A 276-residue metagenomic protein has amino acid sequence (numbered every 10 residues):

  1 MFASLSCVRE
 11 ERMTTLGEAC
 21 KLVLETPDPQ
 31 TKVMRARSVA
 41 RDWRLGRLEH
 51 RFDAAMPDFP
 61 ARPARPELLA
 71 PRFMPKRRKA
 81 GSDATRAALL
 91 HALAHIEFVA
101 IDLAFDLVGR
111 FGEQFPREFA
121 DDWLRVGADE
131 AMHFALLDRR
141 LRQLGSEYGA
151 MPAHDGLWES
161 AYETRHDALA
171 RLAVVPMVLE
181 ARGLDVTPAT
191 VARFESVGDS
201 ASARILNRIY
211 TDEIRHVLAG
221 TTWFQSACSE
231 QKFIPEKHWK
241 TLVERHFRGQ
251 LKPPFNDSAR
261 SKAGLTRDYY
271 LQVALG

Functional and structural regions predicted by a protein language model:
F2-G276: Non-heme di-metal
